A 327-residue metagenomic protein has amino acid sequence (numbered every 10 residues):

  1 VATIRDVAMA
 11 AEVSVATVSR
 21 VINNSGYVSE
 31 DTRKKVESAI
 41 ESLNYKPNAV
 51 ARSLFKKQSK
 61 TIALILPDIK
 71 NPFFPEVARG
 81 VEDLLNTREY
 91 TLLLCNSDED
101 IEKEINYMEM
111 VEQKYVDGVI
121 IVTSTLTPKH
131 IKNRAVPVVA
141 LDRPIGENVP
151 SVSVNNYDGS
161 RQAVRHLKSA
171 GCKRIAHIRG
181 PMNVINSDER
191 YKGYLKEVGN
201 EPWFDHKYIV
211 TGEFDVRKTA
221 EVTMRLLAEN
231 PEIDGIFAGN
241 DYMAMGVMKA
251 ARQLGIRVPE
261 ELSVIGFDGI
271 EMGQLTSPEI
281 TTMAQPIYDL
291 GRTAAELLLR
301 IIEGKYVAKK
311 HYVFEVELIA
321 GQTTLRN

Functional and structural regions predicted by a protein language model:
V1-S59, F73, M245, L325: N-terminal helix-turn-helix DNA-binding module of bacterial transcription factors
V15, R33, S59, A78 (+4 more regions): ATP/adenylate-binding site constellation spanning eukaryotic-like Ser/Thr protein kinases, ABC-transporter
V15-R20, L54-K70, H166, R174-P181: Short beta-strand segments enriched in small/hydrophobic residues
S42, D83-R88, N106, V136-A140 (+1 more regions): Bacterial carbohydrate/catabolite-sensing allosteric modules
Y45-M110, K114-D117, K192-L195: Amphipathic helical "hinge" segments at domain boundaries
V116, I121, H177-I178: Short beta-strand and adjacent tight-turn residues that come in two discontinuous sequence segments and form the edges
K129-A135: Acidic (Asp/Glu)-rich catalytic clusters
